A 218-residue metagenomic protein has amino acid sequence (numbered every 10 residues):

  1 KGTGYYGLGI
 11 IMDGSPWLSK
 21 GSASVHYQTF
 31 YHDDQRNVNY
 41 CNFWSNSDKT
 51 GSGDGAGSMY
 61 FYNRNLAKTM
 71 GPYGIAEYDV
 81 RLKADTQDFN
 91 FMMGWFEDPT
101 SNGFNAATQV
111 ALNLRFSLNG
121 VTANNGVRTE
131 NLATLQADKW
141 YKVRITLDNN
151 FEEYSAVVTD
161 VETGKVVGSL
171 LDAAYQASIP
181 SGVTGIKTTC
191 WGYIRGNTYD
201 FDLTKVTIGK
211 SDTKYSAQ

Functional and structural regions predicted by a protein language model:
G2-K49: Extracellular glycan-recognition surfaces and repeat-rich motifs
Q35-N119: Secretory/extracellular carbohydrate-interaction modules and structurally similar beta-sandwich "look-alikes"
Y78, K139-N149, Y154-A156: Short tryptophan-centered beta-strand motifs in secreted/extracellular beta-sheet-rich domains of glycan-recognition
N102-T108, R128-N131, T163-D172: Surface-exposed loop/edge segments in extracytoplasmic proteins
T122-R144: Short, aromatic/His-centered strand-loop micro-motif at the edge of beta-sheets
S169-D202: Flexible glycan-contacting loops in extracellular carbohydrate-active proteins
T204-T213: Extracellular beta-strand elements of beta-rich domains used for carbohydrate recognition/degradation or cell-matrix
Y215-Q218: Activation corresponds to long, low-complexity, non-globular regions
